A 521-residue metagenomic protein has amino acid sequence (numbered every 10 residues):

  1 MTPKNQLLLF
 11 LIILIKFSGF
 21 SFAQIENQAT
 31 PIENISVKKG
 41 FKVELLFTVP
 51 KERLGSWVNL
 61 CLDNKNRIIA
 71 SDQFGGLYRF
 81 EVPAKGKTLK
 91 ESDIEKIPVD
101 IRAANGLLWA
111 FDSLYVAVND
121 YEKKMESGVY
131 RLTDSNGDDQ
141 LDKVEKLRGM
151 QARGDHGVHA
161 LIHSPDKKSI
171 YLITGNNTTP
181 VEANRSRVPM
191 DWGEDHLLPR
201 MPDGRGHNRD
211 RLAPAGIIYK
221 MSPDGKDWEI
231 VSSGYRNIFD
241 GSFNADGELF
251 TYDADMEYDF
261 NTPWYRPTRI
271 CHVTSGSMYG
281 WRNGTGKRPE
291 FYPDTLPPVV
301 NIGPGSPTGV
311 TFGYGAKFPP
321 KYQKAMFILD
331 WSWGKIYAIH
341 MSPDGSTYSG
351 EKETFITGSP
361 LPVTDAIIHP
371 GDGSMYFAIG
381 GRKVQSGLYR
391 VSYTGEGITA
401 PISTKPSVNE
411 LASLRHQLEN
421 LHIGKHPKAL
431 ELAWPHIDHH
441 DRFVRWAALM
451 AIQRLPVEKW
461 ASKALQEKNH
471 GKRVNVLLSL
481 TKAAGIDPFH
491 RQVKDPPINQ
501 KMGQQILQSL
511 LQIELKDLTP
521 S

Functional and structural regions predicted by a protein language model:
M1-Q24: Bacterial Sec-dependent N-terminal signal peptides
Q6, I25, I302, H426-K428 (+1 more regions): Short hydrophobic/aromatic segments of transmembrane alpha-helices and their interfaces
Q6-L7, I101, G106, T519: Intrinsically disordered low-complexity regions specifically enriched for long asparagine
L9-L11, S21, D138, M190-D191 (+1 more regions): Intrinsically disordered, low-complexity segments enriched in polar/charged small residues
Q24-N420: Beta-propeller domains with acidic blade repeats across secreted/periplasmic ectodomains and cytosolic WD/CNH propellers
A378-V384, V391-S521: Long, ordered, helix-rich scaffold segments
